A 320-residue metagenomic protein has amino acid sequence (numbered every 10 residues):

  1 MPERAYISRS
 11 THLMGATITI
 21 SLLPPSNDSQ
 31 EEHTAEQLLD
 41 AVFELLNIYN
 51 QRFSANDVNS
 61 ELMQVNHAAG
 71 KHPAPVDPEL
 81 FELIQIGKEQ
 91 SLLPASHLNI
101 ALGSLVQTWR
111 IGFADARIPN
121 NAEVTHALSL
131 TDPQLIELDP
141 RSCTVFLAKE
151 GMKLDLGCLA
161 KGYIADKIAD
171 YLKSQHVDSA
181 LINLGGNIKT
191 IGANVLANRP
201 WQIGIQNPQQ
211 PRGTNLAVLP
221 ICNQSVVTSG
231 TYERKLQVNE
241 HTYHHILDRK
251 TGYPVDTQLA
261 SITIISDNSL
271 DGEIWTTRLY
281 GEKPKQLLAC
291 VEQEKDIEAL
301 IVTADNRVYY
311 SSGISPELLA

Functional and structural regions predicted by a protein language model:
M1-A320: Mature catalytic core of soluble alpha/beta enzymes
